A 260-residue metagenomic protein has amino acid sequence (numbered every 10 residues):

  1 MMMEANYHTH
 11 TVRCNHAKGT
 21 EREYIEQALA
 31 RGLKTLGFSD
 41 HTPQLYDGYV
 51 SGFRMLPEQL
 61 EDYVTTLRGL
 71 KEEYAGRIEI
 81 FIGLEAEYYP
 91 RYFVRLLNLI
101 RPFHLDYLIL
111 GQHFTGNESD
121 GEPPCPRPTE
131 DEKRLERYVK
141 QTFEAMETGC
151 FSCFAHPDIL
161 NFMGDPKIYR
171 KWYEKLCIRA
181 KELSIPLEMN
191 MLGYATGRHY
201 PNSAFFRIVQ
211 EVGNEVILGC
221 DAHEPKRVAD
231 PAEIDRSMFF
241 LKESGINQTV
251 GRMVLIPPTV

Functional and structural regions predicted by a protein language model:
M1-Y88, M163-C177, S184, M191 (+1 more regions): An N-terminally biased module of ancient metal coordination in phosphate/nucleic-acid-related enzymes
L29, K181, Q210, K242: Anion (oxyanion) recognition and catalysis
L36-F38, L108, F154, L187 (+1 more regions): Hydrophobic residues within beta-strands of alpha/beta enzymes
L45-Y46, P90, N117, G197 (+2 more regions): Generic structural signal for helix capping and beta-alpha/helix-loop junctions
V50, P57-L183, E243-S244: Extended substrate/RNA-proximal surfaces in nucleic-acid metabolism proteins
G197-L218, K226, D230-A232, M238: Extended hydrophobic/aromatic segments used for targeting, binding, or gating
P231-V260: Mid-to-C-terminal alpha-helical segments outside catalytic/metal-binding sites
